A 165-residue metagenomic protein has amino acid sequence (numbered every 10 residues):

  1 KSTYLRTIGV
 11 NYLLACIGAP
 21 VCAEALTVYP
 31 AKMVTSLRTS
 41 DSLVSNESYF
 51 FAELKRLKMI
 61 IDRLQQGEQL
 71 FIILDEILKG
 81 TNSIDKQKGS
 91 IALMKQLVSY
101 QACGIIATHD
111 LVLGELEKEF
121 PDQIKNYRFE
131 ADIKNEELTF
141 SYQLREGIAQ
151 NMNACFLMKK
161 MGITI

Functional and structural regions predicted by a protein language model:
K1-I165: ATPase nucleotide-binding head domains, primarily ABC-like/P-loop NTPase cores
